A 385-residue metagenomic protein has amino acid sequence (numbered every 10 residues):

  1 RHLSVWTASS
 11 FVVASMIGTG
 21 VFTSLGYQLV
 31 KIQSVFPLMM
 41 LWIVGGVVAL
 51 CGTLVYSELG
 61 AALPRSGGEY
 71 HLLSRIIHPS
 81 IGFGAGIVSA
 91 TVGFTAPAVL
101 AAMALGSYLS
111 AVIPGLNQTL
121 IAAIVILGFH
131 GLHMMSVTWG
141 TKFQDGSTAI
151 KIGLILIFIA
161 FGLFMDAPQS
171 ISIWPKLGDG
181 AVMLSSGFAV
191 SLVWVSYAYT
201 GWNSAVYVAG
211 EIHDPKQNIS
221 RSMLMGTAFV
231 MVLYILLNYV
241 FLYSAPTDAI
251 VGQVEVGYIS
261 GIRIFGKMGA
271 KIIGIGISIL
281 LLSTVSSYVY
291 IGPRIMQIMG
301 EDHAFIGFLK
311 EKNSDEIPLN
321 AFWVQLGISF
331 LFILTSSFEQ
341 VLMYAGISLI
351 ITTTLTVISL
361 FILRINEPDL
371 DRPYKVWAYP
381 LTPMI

Functional and structural regions predicted by a protein language model:
R1, L38-M39, G146-G274: Helix-loop-helix junctions that connect adjacent transmembrane segments in multi-pass membrane transporters
R1-F36, A49-L50, L54, R65-S66 (+2 more regions): Membrane-interface "cap" regions at the ends of multi-pass membrane proteins
Y27, L50-M134, W139, I277-I298 (+1 more regions): Hydrophobic transmembrane alpha-helices that form the core helical bundles of multi-pass secondary transporters
Y70-I77, A102-I121, L154, A209-K216 (+4 more regions): Helix-loop-helix connectors at the membrane interface of multi-pass transporters/channels
H71-L72, H78, A111, G178 (+2 more regions): TM-loop-TM module centered on a large, flexible mid-protein loop between adjacent transmembrane helices in multi-pass
T119-P168, T200, M223-T227, A345-L355 (+1 more regions): Membrane-interface loop-to-helix entry segments
S136-V137, A321-L355, L360-P368: Membrane-embedded helix-loop-helix hairpins and adjacent transmembrane boundary segments in multi-pass transporters
F308-P318, T353-I385: C-terminal membrane-solvent junction of multi-pass transporters and transport-like membrane proteins
